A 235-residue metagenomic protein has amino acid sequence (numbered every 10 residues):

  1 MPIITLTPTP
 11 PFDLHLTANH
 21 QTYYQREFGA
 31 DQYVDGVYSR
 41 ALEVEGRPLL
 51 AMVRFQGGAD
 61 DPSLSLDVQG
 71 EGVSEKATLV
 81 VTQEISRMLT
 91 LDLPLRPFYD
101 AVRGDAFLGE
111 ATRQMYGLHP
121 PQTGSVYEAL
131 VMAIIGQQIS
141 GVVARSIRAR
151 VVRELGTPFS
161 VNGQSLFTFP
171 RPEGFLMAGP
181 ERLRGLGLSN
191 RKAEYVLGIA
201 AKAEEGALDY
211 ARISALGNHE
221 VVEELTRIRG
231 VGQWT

Functional and structural regions predicted by a protein language model:
M1-T235: HhH-family (HhH-GPD) DNA N-glycosylase catalytic core used in base-excision repair
